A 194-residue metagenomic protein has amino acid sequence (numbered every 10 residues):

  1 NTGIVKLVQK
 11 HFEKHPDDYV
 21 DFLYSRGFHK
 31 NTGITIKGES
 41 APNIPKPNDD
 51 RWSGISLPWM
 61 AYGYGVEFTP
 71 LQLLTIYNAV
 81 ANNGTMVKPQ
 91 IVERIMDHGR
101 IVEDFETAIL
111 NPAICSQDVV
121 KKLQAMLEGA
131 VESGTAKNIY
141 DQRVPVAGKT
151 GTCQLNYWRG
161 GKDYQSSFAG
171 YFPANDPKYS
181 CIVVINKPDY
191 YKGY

Functional and structural regions predicted by a protein language model:
N1-D189: Beta-lactam-recognizing serine transpeptidase/beta-lactamase-like catalytic domain environment
G193-Y194: Glycine- and acidic-residue-enriched helix-capping/strand-helix junction motifs
